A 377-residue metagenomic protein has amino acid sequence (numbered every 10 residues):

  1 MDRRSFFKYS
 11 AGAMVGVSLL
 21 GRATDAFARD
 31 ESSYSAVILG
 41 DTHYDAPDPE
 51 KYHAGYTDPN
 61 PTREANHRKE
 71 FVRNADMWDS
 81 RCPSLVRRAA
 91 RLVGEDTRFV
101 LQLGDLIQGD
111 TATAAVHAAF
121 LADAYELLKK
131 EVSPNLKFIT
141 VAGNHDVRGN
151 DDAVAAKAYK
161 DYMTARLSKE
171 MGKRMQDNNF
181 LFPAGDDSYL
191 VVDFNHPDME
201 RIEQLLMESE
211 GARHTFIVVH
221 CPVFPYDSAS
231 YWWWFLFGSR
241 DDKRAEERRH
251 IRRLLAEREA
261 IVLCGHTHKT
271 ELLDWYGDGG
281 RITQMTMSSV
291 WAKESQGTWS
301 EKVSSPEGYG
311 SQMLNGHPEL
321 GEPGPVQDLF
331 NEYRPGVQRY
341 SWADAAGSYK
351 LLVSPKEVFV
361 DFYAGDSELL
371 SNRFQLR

Functional and structural regions predicted by a protein language model:
S5-F27: N-terminal export signals
F27-A115: N-terminal active-site segment of His-dependent metallophosphoesterases
A36-I38, Q102, T140, I217 (+1 more regions): Residue-level marker for buried hydrophobic side chains located in beta-strands that build the well-ordered beta-sheet
D41, G104-D105, G143-N144, H220 (+1 more regions): Active-site glycine-centered loops adjacent to acidic/histidine catalytic or metal-binding residues that shape
P49, G55-R68, V72, G109-T215 (+4 more regions): Extended active-site neighborhood of metal-dependent phosphoesterases/phosphodiesterases
G211-Y231: Short acidic, glycine-rich surface-loop motifs adjacent to enzyme active sites
L320-V326, S367-R377: Acidic, His/Gly-rich catalytic cores of divalent-metal-dependent hydrolytic chemistry
